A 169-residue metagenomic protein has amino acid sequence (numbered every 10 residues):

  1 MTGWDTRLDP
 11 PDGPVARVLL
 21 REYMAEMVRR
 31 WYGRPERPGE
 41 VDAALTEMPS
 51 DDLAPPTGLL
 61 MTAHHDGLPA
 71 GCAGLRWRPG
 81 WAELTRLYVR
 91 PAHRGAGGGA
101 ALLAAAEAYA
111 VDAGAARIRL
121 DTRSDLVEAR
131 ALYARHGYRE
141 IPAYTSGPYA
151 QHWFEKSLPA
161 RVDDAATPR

Functional and structural regions predicted by a protein language model:
G3-T85, R90-P91, L103-A105, Y109 (+3 more regions): Acetyl-CoA-dependent GNAT
R7, R123, F154, A165-A166: Intrinsic disorder/low-complexity detector
A43, D121, R139: Residue-level signal for pocket-adjacent positions within structured domains
P79-W81, R117, Q151: A generic structural signal for beta-strand entry/edge sites
Y88, R119, E155: Short aromatic/hydrophobic contact patches that present stacked aromatics for nucleic-acid/ligand binding
A96, A100, A104, D112 (+1 more regions): Conserved active-site alpha-helix within GNAT-family acetyltransferase domains
A110-T122: Conserved GNAT acetyl-CoA-binding A-motif
